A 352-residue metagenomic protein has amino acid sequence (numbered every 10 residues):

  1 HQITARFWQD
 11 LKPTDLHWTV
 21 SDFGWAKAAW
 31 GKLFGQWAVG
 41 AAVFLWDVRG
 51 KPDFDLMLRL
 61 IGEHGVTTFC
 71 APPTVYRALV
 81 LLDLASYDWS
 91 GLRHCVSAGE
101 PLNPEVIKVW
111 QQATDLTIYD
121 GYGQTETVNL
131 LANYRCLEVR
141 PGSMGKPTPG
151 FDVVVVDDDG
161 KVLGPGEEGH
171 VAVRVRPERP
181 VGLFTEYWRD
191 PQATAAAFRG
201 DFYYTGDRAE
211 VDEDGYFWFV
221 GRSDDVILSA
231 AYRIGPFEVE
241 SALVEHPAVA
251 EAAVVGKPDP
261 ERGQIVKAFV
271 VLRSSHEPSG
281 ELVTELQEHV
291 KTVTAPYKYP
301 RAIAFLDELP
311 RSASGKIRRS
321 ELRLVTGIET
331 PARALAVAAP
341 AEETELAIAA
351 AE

Functional and structural regions predicted by a protein language model:
H1-T19, F23-T67, L82: Conserved AMP-binding/adenylation subdomain of ANL enzymes
P13, H17, F34, A38 (+4 more regions): Gly/Ser/Thr-rich phosphate-binding loop
G62, F69, P177-P180, T185 (+7 more regions): AMP-binding/adenylate-forming catalytic core of the ANL superfamily
G99, G123, G145, D207 (+1 more regions): Active-site glycine-centered loops adjacent to acidic/histidine catalytic or metal-binding residues that shape
G142-P147, A197-D201: Short Gly/Pro-enriched turn/cap motifs at secondary-structure boundaries
P147-G150, K161-A196, I234: Conserved ATP/PPi-binding loop(s) of AMP-dependent carboxylate-activating enzymes
V156-D157, P165, T205, V211 (+1 more regions): Hydrophobic alpha-helical segments, especially N-terminal targeting/anchoring helices
V181-L183, V325-A336: A short, polar/charged loop-to-alpha-helix boundary motif
